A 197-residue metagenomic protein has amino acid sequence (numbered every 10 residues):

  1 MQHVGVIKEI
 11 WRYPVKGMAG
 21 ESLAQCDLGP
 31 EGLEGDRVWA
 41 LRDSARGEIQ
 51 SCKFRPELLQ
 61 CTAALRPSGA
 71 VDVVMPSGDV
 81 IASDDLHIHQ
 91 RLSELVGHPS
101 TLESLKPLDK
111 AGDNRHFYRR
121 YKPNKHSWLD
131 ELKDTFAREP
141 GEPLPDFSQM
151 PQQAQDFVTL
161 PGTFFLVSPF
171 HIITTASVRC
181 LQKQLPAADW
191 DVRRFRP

Functional and structural regions predicted by a protein language model:
M1-P197: Small-residue-enriched flexible connectors and coil-helix boundary/helix-cap motifs
